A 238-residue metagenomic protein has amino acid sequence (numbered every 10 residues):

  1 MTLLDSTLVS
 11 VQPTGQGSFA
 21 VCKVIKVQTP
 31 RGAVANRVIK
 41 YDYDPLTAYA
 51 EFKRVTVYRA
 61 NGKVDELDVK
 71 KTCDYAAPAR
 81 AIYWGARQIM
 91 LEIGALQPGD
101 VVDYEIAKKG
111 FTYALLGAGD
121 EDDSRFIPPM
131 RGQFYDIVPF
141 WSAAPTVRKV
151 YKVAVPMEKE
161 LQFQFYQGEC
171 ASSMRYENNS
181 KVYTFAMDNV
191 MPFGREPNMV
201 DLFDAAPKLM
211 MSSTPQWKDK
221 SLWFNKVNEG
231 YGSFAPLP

Functional and structural regions predicted by a protein language model:
M1-Y41: Early extracytoplasmic/domain-onset interaction patches
C22-V24, V101-A107, K152-A154: Residues within well-ordered beta-strands of beta-sheet-rich folds
V24-K53, P129-E158: Surface-exposed beta-strand/loop patches in extracellular or lumenal glycoproteins
G32-V64, A206, M210-N225, G230: Carboxylate/His-rich catalytic cores and anion/metal-binding grooves
L46-I89, Y113-I137, Q164-F185: Solvent-exposed beta-strand/loop surfaces of large extracellular or lumenal domains
M90-A95: Exposed beta-sheet edge/beta-hairpin loop segments within beta-rich domains
K109-D120, P129-Q133, F140-P238: Secretory-pathway-linked proteins and extracytosolic
